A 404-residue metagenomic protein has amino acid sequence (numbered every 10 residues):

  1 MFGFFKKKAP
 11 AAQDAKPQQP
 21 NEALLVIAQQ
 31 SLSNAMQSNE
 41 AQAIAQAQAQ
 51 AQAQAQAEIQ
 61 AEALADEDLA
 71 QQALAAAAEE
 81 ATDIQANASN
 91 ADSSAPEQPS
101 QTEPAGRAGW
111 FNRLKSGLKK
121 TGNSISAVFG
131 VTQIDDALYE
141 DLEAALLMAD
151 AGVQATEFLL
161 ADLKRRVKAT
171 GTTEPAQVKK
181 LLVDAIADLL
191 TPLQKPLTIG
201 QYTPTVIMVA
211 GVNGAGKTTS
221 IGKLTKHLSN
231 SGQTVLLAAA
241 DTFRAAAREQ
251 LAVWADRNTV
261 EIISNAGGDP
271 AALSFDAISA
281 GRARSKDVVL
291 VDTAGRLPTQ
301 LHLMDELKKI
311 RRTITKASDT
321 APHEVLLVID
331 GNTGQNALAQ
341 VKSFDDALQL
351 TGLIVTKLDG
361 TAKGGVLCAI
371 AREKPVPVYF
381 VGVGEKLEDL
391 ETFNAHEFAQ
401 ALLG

Functional and structural regions predicted by a protein language model:
M1-A185: Non-catalytic terminal/linker segments enriched in charged/polar, low-complexity residues
Q154-E157, D184-G404: P-loop/Walker A NTP-binding module and the surrounding RecA-like catalytic core of P-loop NTPases
